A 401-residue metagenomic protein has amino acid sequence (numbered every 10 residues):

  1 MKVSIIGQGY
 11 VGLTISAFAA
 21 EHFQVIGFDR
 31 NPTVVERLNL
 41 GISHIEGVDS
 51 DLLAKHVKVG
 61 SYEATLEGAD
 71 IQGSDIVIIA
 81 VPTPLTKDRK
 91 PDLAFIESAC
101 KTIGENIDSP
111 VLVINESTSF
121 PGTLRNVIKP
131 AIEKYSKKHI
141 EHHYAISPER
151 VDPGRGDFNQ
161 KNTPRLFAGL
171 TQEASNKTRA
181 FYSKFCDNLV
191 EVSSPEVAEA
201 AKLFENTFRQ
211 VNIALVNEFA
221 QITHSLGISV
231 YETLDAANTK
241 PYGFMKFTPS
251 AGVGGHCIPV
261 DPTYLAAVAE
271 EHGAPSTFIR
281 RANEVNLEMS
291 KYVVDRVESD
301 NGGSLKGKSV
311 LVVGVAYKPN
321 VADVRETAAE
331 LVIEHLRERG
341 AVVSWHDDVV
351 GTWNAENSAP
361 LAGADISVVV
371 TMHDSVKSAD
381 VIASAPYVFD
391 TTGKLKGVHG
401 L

Functional and structural regions predicted by a protein language model:
M1-L401: Structural/interface elements that position substrates and couple domains in central-metabolism enzymes
